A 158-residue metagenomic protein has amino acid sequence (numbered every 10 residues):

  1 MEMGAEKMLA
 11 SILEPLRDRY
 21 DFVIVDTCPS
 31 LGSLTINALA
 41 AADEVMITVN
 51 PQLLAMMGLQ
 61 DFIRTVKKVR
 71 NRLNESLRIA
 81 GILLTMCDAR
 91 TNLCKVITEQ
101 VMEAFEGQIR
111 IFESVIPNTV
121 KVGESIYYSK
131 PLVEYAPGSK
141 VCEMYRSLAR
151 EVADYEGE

Functional and structural regions predicted by a protein language model:
M1, T35, I126: Short, flexible helix/strand-to-coil boundary loops that buttress conserved ligand/catalytic motifs in alpha/beta
M1-L9: Short glycine-rich substrate-engagement loop in P-loop NTPases that contacts/grips substrate
E2, A55-G58, V141: Short, conserved glycine- and acidic-residue-centered signature motifs in active-site or ligand-binding loops
M8-P117: Conserved catalytic-core segment of NTP-binding enzymes
N118-E124: Short, glycine-rich, amphipathic interfacial segments at transmembrane boundaries or analogous
S125-M144: C-terminal boundary of histidine-terminating zinc-finger modules
S147-E158: C-terminal alpha-helix
